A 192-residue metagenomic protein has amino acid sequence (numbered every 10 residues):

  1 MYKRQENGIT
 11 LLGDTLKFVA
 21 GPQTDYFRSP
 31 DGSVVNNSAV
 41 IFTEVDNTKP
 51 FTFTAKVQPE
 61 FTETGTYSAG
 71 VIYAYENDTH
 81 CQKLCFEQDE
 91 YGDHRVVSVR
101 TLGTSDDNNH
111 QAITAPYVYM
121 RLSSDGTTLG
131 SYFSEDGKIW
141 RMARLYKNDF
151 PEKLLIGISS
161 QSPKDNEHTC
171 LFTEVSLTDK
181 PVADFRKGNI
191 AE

Functional and structural regions predicted by a protein language model:
K3-E192: Extracellular glycan-recognition regions
